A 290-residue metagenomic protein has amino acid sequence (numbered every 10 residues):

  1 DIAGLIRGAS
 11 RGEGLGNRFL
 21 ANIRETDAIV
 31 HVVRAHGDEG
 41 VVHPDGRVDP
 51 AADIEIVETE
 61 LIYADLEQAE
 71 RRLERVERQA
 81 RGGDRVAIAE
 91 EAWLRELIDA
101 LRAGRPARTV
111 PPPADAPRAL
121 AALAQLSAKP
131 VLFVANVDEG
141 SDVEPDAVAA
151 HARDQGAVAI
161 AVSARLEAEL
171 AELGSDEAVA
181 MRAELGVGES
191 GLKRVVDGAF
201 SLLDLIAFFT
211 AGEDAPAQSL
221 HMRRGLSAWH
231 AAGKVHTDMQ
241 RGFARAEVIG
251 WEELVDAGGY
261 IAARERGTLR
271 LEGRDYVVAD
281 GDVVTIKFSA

Functional and structural regions predicted by a protein language model:
I2-H31, H36-T59, P111-L123: Switch II of P-loop NTPase G domains
A3-I6, R34-G40, R47-A51, I62-Y63 (+3 more regions): Conserved nucleotide-binding/hydrolysis micro-motifs of P-loop NTPases
E55-E67, R71: Internal, well-ordered alpha/beta segment that forms a basic, Gly-enriched binding/recognition surface
E70-A290: C-terminal-of-GTPase-core extension/linker across diverse P-loop GTPases
